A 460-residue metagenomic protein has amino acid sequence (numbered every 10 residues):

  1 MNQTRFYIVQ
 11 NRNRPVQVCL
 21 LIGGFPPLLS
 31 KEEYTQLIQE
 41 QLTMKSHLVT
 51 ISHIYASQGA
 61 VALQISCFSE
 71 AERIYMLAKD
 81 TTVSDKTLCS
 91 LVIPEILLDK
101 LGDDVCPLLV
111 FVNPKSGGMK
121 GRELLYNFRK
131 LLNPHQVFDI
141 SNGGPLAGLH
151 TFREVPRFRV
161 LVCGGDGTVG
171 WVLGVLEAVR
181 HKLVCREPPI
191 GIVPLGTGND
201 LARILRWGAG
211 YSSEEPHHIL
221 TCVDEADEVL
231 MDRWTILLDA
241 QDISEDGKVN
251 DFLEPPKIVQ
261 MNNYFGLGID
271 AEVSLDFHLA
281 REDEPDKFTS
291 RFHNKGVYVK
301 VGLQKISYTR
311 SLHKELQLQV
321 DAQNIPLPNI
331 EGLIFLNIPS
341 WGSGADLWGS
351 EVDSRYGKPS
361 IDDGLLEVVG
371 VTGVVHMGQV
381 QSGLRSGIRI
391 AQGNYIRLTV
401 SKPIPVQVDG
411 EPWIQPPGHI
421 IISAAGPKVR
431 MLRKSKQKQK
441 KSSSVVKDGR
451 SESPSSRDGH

Functional and structural regions predicted by a protein language model:
N2-C163, G170, G174-V184, H217-T221 (+3 more regions): ATP/NTP phosphate-donor binding region
Q10-N11, V49-I54, N250-F252, K358 (+1 more regions): Short, flexible, solvent-exposed loop/turn segments with mixed acidic/basic and small polar residues
Q17-C19, A60, P107, V259 (+3 more regions): Intrinsic-disorder/low-complexity, polar/charged segments enriched in Ser/Thr/Lys/Arg/Asp/Glu/Gln
G23-L28, S57, Q64-F68, F111-K115 (+16 more regions): Structured beta-strand/turn binding interfaces of compact recognition modules in eukaryotic regulators
E33-L37, F68, I74-D80, K115 (+12 more regions): Short coil/turn segments at secondary-structure boundaries
I74-D80, R310-N329, F335, S343-H460: ATP/nucleoside-binding phosphotransfer catalytic cores, i.e., glycine-rich phosphate-binding loops
D104, L109-F158, T168-S340: Catalytic core of DAGKc-family lipid kinases
